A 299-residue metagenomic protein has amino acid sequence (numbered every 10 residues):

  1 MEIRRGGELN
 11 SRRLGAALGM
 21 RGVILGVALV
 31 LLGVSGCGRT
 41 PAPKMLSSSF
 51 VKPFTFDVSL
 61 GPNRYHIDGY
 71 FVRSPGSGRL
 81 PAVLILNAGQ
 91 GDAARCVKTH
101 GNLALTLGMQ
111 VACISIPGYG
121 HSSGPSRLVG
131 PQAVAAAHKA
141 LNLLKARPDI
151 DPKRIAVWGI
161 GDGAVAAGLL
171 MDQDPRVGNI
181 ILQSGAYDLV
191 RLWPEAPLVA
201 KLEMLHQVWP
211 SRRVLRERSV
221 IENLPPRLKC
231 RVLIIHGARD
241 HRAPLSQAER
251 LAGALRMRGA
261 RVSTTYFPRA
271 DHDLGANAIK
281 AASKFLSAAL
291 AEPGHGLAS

Functional and structural regions predicted by a protein language model:
P41-G76: N-terminal cap/lid segment of alpha/beta-hydrolase-fold proteins
G91-N102, I116, S246: The serine-hydrolase catalytic nucleophile loop
T106-S123: Conserved alpha/beta-hydrolase
L128-P148: Alpha/beta-hydrolase active-site loop
L143-D149, K153-A196: Primarily recognizes the serine-hydrolase "nucleophile elbow" in alpha/beta-hydrolase and SGNH/GDSL folds
G185-N223: Mobile cap/lid helix-loop segments that gate and shape the active-site cleft of serine hydrolases
L228, I234-H236, D240: Short beta-strand/loop motif that positions the catalytic acidic residue of the alpha/beta-hydrolase fold
E249, G253-S299: C-terminal catalytic histidine-bearing segment of alpha/beta-hydrolase fold enzymes
